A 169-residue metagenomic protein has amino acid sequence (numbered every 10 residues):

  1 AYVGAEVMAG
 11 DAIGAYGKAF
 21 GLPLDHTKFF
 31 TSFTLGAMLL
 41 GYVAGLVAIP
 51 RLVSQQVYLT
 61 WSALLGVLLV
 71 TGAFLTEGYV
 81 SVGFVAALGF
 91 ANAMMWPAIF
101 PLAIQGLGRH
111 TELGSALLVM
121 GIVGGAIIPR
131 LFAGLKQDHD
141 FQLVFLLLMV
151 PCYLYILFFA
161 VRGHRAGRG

Functional and structural regions predicted by a protein language model:
A1-S32: Extracytoplasmic gate region of multi-pass secondary transporters
L22-A37, E112-A116, V144: Loop-to-transmembrane helix entry
G41-S54, K136: Helix-to-loop junctions at the C-terminal end of transmembrane segments in multipass secondary transporters
V57, L131-Y153: A membrane-interface helix-boundary motif in multi-pass transporters
V57-T71: Structural signature of the two symmetry-related core transmembrane helices
A93-G108: Intracellular juxtamembrane helix-capping segments at the cytosolic ends of symmetry-related transmembrane helices
I104-H139: A late C-terminal transmembrane helix in Major Facilitator Superfamily
L147-G169: Multi-pass alpha-helical transporter architecture, strongest for 12-TM Major Facilitator/SLC carriers used
